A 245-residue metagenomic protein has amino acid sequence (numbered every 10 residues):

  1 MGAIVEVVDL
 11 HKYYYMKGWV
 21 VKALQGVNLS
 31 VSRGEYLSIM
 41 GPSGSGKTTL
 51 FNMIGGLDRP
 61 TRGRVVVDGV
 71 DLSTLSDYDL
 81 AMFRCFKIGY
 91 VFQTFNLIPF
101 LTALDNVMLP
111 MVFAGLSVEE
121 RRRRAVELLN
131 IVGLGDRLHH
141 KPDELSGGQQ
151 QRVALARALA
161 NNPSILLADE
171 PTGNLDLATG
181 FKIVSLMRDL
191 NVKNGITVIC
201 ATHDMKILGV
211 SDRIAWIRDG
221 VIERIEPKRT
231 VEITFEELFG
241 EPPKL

Functional and structural regions predicted by a protein language model:
G2-S211, W216-I217: ABC family nucleotide-binding domain
V221-L245: Conserved beta-strand-loop-alpha-helix hinge in the C-terminal portion of ABC ATPase nucleotide-binding domains
